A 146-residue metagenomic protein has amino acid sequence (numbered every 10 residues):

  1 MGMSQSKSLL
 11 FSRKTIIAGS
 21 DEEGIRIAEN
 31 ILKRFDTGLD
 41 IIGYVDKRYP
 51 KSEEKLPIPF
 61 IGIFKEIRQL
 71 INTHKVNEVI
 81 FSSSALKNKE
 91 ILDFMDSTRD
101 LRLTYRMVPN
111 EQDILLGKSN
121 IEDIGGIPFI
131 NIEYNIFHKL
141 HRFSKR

Functional and structural regions predicted by a protein language model:
M1-R146: N-terminal hydrophobic signal-anchor/signal peptide
